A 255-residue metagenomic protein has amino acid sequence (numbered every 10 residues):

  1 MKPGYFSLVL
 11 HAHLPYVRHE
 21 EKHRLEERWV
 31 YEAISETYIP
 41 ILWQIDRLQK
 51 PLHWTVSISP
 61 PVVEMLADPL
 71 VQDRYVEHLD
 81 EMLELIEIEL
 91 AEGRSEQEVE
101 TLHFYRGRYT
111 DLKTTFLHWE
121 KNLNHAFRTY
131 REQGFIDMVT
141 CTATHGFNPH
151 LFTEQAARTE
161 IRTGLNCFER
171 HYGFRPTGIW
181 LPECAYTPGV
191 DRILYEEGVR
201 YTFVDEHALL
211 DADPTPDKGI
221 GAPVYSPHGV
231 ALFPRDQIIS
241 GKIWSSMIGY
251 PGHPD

Functional and structural regions predicted by a protein language model:
M1-W54, P60-T129: N-terminal regions that are enriched for targeting/export leaders and immediately downstream pro/stem segments
K2-F6, K50-W54, E132-D137, G173-T177 (+2 more regions): Short, well-ordered coil/turn segments that N-cap beta-strands
H11, I45, C141, I179 (+2 more regions): Conserved, mostly hydrophobic/aromatic
P15-R18, W54, V62-A67, G146-H150 (+3 more regions): Short catalytic/ligand-binding loop motif for oxyanion handling, primarily in non-cytosolic enzymes, centered on
H19-W29, T142-T153, G173-T177: Glycine- and acidic
S57-V62, T142, G178-T187: Short, solvent-exposed turn/loop segments enriched in Gly/Ser/Thr/Pro and often Arg
N148-R170, D236-D255: Alpha-helical scaffold elements lining the catalytic groove of polysaccharide deacetylases
P182-D255: Active-site-adjacent pocket scaffolds in enzyme catalytic domains
